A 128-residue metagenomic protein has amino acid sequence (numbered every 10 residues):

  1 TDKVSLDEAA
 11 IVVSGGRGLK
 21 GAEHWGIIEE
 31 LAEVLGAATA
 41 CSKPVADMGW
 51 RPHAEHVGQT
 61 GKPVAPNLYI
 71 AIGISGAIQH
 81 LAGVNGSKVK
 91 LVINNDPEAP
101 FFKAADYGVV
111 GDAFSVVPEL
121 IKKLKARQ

Functional and structural regions predicted by a protein language model:
T1-Q128: N-terminal glycine-rich FAD/FM-binding segment characteristic of electron-transfer flavoproteins
